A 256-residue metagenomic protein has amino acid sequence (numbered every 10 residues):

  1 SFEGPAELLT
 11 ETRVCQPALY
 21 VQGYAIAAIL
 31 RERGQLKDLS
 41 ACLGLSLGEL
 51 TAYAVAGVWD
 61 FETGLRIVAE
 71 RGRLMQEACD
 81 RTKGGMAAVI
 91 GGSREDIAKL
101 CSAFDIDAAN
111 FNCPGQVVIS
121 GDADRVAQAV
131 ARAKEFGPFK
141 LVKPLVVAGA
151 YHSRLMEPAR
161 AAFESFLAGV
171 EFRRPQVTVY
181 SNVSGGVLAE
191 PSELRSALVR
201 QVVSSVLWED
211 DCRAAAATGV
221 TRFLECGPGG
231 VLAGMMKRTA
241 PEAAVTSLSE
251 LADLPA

Functional and structural regions predicted by a protein language model:
S1-K99, K140-L141, R222-P255: FabD-like malonyl-/acyl-CoA
G4-P5, V55-S204: Alpha/beta catalytic cores of group-transfer enzymes, especially the acyltransferase/condensing modules of polyketide
R31, K134, A216-G219: Non-catalytic positions within long, well-ordered alpha-helices that form the structural scaffold/packing of enzyme
K37, R174-P175, T218: Structured loop/turn residues at beta-strand edges in well-structured enzyme cores
S46, E171, G219: Conserved functional loop/turn residues at catalytic and ligand-binding sites
P144-V147, A216, S249: Short glycine-rich catalytic loops that host catalytic nucleophiles or stabilize transition states across multiple
V199, C212-A216, A233: Generic hydrophobic alpha-helical scaffold/packing signal
S204-V220: A short, acidic, amphipathic alpha-helical segment used as a generic capping/interface helix at domain edges
